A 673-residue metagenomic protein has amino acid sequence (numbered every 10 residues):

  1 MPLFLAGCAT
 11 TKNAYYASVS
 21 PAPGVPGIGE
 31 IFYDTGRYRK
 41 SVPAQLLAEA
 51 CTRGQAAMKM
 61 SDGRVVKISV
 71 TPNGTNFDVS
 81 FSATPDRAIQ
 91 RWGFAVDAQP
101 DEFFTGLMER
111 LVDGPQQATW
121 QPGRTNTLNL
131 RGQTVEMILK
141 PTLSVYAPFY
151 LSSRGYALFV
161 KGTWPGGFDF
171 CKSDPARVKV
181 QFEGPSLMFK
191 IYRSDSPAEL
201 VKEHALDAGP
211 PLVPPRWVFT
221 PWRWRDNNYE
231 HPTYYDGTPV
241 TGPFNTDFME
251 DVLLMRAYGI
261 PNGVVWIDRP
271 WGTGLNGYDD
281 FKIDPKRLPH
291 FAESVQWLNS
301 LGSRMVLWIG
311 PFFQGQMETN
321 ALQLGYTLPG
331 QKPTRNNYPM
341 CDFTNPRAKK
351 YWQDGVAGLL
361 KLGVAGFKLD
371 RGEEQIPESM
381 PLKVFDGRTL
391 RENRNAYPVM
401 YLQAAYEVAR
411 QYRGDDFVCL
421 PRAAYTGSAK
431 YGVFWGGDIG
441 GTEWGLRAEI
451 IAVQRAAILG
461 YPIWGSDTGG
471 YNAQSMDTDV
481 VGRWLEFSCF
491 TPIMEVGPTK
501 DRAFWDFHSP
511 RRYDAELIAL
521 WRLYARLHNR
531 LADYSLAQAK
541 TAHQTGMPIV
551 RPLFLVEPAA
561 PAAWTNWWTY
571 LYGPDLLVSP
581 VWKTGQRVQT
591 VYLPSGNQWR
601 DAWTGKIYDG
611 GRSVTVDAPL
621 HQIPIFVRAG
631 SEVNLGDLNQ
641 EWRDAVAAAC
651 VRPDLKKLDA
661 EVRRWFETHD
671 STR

Functional and structural regions predicted by a protein language model:
A6-G7: C-terminal motif of bacterial Sec signal peptides marking the signal peptidase cleavage site
T10-A14: Bacterial lipoprotein signal-peptidase II cleavage site
A17-P43, L47-C51, S61-V65, V70-N76 (+3 more regions): Catalytic-domain carbohydrate-binding cleft regions of carbohydrate-active enzymes
A56-M60, F81: Short beta-strand segments that buttress and anchor functional surface loops
A629-R652, K656-K657: Flexible, solvent-exposed extracytoplasmic
